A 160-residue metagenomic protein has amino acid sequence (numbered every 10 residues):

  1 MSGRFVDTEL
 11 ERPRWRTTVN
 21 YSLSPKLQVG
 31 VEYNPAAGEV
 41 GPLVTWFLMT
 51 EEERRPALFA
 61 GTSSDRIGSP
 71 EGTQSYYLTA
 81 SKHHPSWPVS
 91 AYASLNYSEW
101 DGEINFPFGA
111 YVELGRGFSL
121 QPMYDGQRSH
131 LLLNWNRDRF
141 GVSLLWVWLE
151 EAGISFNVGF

Functional and structural regions predicted by a protein language model:
M1-G72, H84-V89, L131-W135, S143-W146 (+1 more regions): Transmembrane beta-barrel domains of Gram-negative outer membranes and organellar outer membranes
P13, Q74, I104, Q127 (+1 more regions): Exposed loop/turn and edge beta-strand positions of beta-sandwich/beta-sheet ligand-binding modules
Y33-P35, E99, Y124: Surface loop/turn motifs at the tips and blade-to-blade linkers of beta-strand repeat domains
G61, D65-Q121: Detector for outer-membrane/organellar transmembrane beta-barrel domains, recognizing the amphipathic beta-strand
V112, G117, Y124, R128-H130 (+1 more regions): Contiguous ligand/interfacial binding patches
L120-Q121, G141-L145: C-terminal transmembrane helix-loop-helix hairpin of multi-pass membrane proteins
